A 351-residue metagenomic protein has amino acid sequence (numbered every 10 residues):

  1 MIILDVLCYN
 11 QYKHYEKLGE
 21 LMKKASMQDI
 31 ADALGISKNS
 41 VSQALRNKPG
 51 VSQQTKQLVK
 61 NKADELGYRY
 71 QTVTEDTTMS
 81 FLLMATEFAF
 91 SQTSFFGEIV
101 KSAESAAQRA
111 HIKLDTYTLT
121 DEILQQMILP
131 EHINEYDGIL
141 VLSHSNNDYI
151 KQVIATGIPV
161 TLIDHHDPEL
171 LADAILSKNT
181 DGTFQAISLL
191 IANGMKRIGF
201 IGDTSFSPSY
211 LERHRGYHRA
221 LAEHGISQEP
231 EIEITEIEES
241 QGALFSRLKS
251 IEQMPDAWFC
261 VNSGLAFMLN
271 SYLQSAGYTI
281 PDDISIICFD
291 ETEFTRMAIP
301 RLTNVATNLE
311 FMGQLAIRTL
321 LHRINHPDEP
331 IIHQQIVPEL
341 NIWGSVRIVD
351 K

Functional and structural regions predicted by a protein language model:
I2, V6, F245-K351: Flexible loop/turn connectors
I2-D76: N-terminal helix-turn-helix DNA-binding module of bacterial transcription factors
I2-M22, T78-S188, R247-Q253: Alpha-helical recognition/docking segments in bacterial nutrient-uptake and carbohydrate-utilization systems
S80-L82, E135-L142, G199-I201, E252-L265 (+1 more regions): Periplasmic-binding protein-like
A107-T118, H218-E239: Short beta-strand elements in bilobed, periplasmic/extracellular small-molecule ligand-binding domains
I175-F200, E239-R247, A266, T307-N325: Hydrophobic alpha-helical segments within soluble ligand-binding/sensing domains
A186-I226, D328, I332-R347: An alpha-beta-alpha
R197, Q228-E231, I280-I286: Short acidic capping loops at alpha-helix termini that bridge into adjacent secondary structure
